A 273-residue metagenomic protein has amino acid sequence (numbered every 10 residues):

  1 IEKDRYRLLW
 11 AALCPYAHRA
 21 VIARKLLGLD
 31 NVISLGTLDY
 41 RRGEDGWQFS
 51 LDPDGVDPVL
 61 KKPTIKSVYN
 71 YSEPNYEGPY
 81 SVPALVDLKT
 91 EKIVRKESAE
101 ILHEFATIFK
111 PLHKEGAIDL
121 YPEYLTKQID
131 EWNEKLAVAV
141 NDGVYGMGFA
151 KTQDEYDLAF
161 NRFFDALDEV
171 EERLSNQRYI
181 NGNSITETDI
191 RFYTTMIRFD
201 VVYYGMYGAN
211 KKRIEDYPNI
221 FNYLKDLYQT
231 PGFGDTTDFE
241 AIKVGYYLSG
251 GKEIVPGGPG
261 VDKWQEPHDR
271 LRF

Functional and structural regions predicted by a protein language model:
I1-F273: C-terminal alpha-helical interaction module
